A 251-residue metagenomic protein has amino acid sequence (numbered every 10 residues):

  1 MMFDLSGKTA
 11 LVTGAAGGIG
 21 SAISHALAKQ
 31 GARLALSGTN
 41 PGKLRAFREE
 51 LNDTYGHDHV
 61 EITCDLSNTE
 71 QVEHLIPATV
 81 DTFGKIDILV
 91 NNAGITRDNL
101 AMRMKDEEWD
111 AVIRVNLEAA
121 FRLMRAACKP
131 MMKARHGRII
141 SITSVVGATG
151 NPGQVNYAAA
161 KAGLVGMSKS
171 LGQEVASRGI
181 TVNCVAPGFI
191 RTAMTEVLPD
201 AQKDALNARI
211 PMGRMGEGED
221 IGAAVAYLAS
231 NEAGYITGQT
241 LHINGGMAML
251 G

Functional and structural regions predicted by a protein language model:
A16-G18: Conserved glycine-rich cofactor-binding loop
Q30-F47: Conserved glycine-rich Rossmann-like NAD(P)H-binding loop of the short-chain dehydrogenase/reductase
L100-A101, K105-I113, T195, L206: Substrate-binding pocket helix/loop in short-chain dehydrogenase/reductase
M124, A160, S168: Active-site helix of classical SDR
K129, Q173-S177, G234: Alpha-helical segment proximal to the catalytic Tyr-Lys
S144: Residue(s) in the substrate-gating loop at a strand-loop-helix junction that position the organic substrate next
T149, A226, T237-G251: Short C-terminal tail/terminal secondary-structure segment of NAD(P)H-dependent dehydrogenase/reductase domains
